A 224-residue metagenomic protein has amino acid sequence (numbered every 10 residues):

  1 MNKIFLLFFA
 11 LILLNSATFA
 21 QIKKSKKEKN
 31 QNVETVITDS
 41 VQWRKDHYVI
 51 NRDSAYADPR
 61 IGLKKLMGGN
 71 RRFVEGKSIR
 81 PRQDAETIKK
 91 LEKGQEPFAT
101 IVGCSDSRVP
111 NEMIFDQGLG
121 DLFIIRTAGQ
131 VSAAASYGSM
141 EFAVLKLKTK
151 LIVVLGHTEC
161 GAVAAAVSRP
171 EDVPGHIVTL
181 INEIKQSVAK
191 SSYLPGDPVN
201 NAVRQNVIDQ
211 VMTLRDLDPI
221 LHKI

Functional and structural regions predicted by a protein language model:
M1-S25: Bacterial Sec-dependent N-terminal signal peptides
I22-G94, G120, Q130-G138, F142-L147 (+1 more regions): Divalent-metal-activated hydrolytic enzyme cores
L66, I101, I125, V154: Divalent metal-coordination and catalytic microenvironments
E92-K93, T100, H157-T158: Catalytic-core segments of thiol-dependent peptidases
Q95-T100, D106-E112: Active-site alpha/beta core segments
G103-R108, A128-V131, H157: Short glycine-enriched loops at secondary-structure junctions
R108-I125: Catalytic core of membrane glycerolipid acyltransferases/transacylases, capturing the structured, soluble-facing
K150: Short acidic/polar active-site loop segments enriched in Thr and Asp
